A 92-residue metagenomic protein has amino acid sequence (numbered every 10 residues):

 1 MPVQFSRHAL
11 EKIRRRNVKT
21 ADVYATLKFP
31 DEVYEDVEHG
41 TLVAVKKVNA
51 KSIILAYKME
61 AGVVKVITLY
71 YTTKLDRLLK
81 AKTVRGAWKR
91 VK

Functional and structural regions predicted by a protein language model:
M1-K92: Ribonuclease/tRNase effector modules and their secretory precursors
